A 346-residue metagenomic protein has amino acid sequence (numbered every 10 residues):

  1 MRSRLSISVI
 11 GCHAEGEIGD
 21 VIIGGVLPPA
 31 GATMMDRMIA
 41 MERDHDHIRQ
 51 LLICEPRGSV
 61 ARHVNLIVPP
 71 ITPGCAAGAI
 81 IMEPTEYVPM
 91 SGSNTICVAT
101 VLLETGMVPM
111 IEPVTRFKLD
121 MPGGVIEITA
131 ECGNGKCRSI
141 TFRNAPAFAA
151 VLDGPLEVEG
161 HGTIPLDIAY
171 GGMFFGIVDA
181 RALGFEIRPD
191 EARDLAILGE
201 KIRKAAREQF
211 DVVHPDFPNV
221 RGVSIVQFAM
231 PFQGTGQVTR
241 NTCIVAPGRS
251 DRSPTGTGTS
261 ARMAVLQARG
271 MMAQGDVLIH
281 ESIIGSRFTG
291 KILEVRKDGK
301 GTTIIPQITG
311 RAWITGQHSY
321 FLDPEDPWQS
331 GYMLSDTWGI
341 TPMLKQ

Functional and structural regions predicted by a protein language model:
M1-A169, G176-Q346: A glycine-rich beta-to-alpha transition motif near the start of alpha/beta enzyme domains, typified by
